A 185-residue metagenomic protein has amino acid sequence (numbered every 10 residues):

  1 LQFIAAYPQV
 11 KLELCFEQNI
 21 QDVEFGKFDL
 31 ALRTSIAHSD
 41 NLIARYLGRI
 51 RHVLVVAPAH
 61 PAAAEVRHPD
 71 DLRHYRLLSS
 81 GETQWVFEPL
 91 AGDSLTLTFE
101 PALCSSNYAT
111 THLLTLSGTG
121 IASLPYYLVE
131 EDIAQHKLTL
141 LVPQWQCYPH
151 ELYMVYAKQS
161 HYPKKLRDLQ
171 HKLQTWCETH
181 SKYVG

Functional and structural regions predicted by a protein language model:
L1-D40: Central regulatory/effector-binding core of bacterial HTH transcription factors
Q2-A6, K172-H180: Generic non-transmembrane alpha-helical segments
E13-E17, L141, V155: Solvent-exposed beta-strand sheet faces enriched in polar/charged residues
D22-F25, A37-L152, T179-G185: C-terminal regulatory
L152-H161: A bilobed periplasmic-binding-protein/Venus flytrap-type ligand-binding module shared by bacterial periplasmic
H161-T175: Short amphipathic alpha-helical coupling segments at ligand-binding clamshell hinges and other catalytic/signaling
